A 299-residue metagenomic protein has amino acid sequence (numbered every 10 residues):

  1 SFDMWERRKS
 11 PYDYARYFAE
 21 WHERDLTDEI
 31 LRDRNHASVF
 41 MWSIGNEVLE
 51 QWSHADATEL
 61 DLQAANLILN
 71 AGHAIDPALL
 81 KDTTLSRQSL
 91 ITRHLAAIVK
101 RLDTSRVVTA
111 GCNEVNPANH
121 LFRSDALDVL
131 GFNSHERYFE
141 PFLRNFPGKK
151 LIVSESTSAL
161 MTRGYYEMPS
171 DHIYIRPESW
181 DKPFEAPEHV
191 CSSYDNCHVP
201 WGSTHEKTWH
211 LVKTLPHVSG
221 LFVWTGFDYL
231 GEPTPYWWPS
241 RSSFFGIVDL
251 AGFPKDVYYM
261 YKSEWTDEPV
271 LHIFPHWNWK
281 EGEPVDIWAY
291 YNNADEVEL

Functional and structural regions predicted by a protein language model:
S1-L299: Extended substrate-binding grooves/exosites of carbohydrate-active enzymes
